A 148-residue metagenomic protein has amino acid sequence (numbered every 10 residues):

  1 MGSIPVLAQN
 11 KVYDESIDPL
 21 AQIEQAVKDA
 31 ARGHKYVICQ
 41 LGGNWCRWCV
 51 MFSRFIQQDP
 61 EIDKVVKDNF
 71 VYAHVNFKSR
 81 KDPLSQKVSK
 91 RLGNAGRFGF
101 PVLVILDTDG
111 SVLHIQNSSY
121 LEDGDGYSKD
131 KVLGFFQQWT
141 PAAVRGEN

Functional and structural regions predicted by a protein language model:
I4-Y13, H114-S119, D125-N148: Non-globular targeting/processing and membrane-anchoring segments
L7-G33, V144-R145: N-terminal leader/targeting and pre-domain segments
D14-I17, M51, R80-K81: Short, flexible loop segments at the rims of nucleotide/cofactor-binding pockets, characterized by
E15-Q22, L41, A95-F98, G124-Y127: Extracytoplasmic/periplasmic, Sec-exported soluble proteins
A21, K28, V50, K64 (+1 more regions): Solvent-exposed, polar/charged alpha-helical surfaces in well-ordered, non-transmembrane soluble domains, broadly
Q25-Q58, I62: Local sequence-structure signature of Cys/Sec-based thiol-disulfide redox active-site neighborhoods
I38-C39, F100, E147-N148: Surface-exposed patches in mature extracellular/periplasmic domains of secreted proteins
Q58-D63, K67-L133: Thioredoxin-like thiol-disulfide oxidoreductase module
